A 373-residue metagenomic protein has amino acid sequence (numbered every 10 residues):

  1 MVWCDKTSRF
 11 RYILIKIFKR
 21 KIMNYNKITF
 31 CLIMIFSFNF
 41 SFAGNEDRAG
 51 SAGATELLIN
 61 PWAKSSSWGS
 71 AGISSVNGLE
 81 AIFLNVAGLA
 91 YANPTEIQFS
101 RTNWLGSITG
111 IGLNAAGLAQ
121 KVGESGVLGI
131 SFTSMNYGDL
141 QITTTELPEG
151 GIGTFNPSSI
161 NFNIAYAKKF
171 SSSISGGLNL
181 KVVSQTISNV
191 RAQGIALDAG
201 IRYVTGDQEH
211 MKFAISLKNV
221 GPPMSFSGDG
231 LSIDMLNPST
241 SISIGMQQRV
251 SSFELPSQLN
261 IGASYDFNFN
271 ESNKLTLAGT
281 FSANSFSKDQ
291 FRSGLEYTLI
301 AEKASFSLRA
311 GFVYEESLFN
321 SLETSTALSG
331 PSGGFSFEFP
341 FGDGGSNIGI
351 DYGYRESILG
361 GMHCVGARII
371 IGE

Functional and structural regions predicted by a protein language model:
V2-W3, S8-D47: Bacterial Sec-dependent N-terminal signal peptides
G44-E373: Subset of outer-membrane beta-barrel
